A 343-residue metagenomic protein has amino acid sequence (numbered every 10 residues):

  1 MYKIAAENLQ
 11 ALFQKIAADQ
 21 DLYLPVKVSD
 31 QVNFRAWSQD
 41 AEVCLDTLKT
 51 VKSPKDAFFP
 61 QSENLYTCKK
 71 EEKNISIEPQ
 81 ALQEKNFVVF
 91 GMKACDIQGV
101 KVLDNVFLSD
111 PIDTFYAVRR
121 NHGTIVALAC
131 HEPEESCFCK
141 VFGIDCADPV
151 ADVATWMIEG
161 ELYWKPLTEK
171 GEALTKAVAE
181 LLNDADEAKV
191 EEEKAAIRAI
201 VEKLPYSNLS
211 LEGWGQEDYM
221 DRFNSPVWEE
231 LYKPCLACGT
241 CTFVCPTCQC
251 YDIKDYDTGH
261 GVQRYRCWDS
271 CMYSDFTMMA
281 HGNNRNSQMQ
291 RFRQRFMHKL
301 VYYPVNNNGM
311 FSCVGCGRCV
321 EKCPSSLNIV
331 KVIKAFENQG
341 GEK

Functional and structural regions predicted by a protein language model:
M1-D218: Iron-sulfur-associated redox domains of electron-transfer enzymes in respiratory and anaerobic energy metabolism
I16, D104, C235, F336-Q339: Alpha-helix boundary/capping residues
K93, G239, F243, E321: Short alpha-helical basic/polar micro-motif
V100, P246-C250, P324: Active-site-flanking alpha-helical
L211-K233, Y251-K343: Ferredoxin-type iron-sulfur electron-transfer modules in oxidoreductases and energy-metabolism complexes
Y232-D252: Basic (Lys/Arg-enriched) interaction patch that binds polyanionic ligands
